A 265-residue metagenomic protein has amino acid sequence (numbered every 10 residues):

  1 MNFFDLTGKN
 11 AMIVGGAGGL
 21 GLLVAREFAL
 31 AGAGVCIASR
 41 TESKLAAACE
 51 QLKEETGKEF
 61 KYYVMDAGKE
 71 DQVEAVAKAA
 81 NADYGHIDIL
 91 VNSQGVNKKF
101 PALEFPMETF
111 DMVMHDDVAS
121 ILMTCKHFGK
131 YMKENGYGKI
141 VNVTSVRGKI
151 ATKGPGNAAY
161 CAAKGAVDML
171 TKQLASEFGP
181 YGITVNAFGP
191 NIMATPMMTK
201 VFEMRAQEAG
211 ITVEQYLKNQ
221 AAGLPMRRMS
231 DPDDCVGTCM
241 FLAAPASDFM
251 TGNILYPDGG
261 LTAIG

Functional and structural regions predicted by a protein language model:
M1-D5, R228, C239-M240, T251-G265: Short C-terminal tail/terminal secondary-structure segment of NAD(P)H-dependent dehydrogenase/reductase domains
A17-G18: Conserved glycine-rich cofactor-binding loop
P101-A102, P106-M114, I140, Q220-A221: Substrate-binding pocket helix/loop in short-chain dehydrogenase/reductase
C125, A163, T171: Active-site helix of classical SDR
K130, S176-E177, D248: Alpha-helical segment proximal to the catalytic Tyr-Lys
S145: Residue(s) in the substrate-gating loop at a strand-loop-helix junction that position the organic substrate next
G179, T184, M250-G252: Short, small/polar-rich loop/turn modules that mediate ligand/substrate recognition or access, typified
